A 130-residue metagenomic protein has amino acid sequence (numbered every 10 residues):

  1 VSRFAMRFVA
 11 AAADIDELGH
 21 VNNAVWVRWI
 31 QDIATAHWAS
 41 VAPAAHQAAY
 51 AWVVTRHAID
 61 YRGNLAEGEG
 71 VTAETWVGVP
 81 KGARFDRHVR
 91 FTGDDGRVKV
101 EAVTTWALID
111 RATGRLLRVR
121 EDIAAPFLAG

Functional and structural regions predicted by a protein language model:
V1-T72, G78-G130: Terminal targeting signals and extreme-terminal segments of soluble enzymes
